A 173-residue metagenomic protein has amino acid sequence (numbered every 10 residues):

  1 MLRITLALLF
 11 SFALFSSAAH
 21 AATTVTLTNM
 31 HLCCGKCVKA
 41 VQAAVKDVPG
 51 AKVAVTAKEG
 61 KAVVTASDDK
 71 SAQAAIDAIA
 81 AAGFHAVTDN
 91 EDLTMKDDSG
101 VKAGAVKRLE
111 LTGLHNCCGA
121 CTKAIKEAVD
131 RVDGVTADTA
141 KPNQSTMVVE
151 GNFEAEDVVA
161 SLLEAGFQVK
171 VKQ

Functional and structural regions predicted by a protein language model:
T5-S16: Bacterial N-terminal signal peptides
A18-T23: Boundary at the C-terminal end of the N-terminal hydrophobic targeting segment
V25, A57-T65, A103-E110, H115 (+1 more regions): Surface-exposed aromatic
V25-K70: N-terminal targeting signals for Sec/Tat export/insertion, comprising classic cleavable signal peptides
M30-V45, L111-V129: Short, thiol/selenol-centered motifs that function as redox-active sites or metal-ligating centers
V41, A74-A82, I125, V158-G166: Short amphipathic alpha-helices in soluble, non-transmembrane regions that often serve as interface/regulatory elements
V41, V45-T56, I125-K141: Short acidic amphipathic segments
K58-K107, F167: Mid-chain, structured segments of secreted extracytoplasmic proteins
